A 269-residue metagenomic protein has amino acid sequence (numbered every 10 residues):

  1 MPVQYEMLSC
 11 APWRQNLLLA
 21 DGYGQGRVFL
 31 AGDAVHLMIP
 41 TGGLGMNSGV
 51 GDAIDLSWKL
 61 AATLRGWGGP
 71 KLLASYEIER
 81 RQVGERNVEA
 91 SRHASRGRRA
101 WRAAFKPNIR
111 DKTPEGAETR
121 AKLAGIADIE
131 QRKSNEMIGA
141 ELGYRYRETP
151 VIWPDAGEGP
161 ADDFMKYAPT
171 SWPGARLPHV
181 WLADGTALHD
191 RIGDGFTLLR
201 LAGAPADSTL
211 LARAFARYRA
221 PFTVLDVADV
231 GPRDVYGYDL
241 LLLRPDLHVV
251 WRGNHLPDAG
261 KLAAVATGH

Functional and structural regions predicted by a protein language model:
M1, Y5, C10-W13, V35 (+6 more regions): Generic, low-specificity signal for short hydrophobic/alpha-helical stretches with a mild N-terminal bias, encompassing
M1-L44, S48, V83, N87-A90: FAD/FMN-dependent oxidoreductases across multiple families
M38, G45, A61, G231-P232: Residue-level detector of alpha-helix boundaries and kinks
V50-L64: An active-site-proximal "capping" alpha-helix that borders the catalytic cofactor pocket
A62-H269: Helical substrate-recognition/capping region of FAD-dependent monooxygenase/halogenase enzymes
